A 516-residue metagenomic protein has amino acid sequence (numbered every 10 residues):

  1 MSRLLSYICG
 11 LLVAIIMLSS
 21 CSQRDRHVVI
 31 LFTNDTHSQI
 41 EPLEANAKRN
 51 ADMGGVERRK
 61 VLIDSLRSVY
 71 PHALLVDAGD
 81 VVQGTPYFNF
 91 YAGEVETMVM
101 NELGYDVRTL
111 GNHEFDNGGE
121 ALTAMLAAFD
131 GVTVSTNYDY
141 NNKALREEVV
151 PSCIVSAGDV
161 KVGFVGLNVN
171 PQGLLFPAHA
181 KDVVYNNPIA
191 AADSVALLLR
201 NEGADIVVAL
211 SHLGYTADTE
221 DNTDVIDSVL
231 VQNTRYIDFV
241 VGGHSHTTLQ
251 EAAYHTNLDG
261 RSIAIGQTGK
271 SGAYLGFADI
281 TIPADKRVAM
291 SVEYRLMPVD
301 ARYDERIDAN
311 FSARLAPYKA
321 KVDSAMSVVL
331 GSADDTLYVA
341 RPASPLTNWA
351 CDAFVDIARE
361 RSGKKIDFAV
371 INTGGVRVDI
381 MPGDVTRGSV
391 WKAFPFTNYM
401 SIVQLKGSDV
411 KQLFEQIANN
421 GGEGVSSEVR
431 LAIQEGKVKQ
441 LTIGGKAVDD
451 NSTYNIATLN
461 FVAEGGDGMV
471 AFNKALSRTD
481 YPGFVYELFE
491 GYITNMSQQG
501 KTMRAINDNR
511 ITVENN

Functional and structural regions predicted by a protein language model:
M1-H27: Bacterial Sec-dependent N-terminal signal peptides
Y7-G10, L18-S19, T216-D218, E428-Q434: Short, charged, low-hydrophobicity "junction" segments
C9-G10, A144, G269, G445: Residues embedded in well-ordered secondary-structure elements
C21-P298, P345-D356, S362-A369, M400 (+3 more regions): Acidic, metal/ion-coordinating pockets
N34-Q39, Q83-Y87, R200, V229-Q232 (+2 more regions): Solvent-exposed loop/linker segments at secondary-structure transitions that flank or connect catalytic domains
R59-L62, F489-N495, Q499-T502: Acidic/polar, low-complexity intrinsically disordered N-terminal segments immediately downstream of a Sec signal
I237, E360, Q498-M503: A general structural signal for well-ordered secondary-structure junctions
